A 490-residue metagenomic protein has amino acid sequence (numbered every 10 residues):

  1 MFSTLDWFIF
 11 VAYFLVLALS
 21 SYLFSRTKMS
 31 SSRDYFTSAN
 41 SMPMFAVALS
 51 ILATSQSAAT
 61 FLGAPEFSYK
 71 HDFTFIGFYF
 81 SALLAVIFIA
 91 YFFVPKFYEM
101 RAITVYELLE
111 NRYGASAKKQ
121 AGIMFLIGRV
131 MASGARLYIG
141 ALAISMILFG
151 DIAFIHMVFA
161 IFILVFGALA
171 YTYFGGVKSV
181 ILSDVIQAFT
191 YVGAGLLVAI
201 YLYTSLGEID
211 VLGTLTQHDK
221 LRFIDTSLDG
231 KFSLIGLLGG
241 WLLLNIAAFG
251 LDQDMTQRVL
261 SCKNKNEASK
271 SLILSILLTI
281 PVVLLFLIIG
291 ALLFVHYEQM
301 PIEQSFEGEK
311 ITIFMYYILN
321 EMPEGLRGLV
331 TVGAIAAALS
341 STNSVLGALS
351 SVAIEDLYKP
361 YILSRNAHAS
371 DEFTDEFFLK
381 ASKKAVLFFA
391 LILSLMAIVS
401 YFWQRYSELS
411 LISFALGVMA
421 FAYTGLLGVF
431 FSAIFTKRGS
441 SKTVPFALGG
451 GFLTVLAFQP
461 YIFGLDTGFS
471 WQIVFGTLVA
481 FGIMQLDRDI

Functional and structural regions predicted by a protein language model:
M1-I490: Membrane-embedded helix-loop-helix hairpins and adjacent transmembrane boundary segments in multi-pass transporters
